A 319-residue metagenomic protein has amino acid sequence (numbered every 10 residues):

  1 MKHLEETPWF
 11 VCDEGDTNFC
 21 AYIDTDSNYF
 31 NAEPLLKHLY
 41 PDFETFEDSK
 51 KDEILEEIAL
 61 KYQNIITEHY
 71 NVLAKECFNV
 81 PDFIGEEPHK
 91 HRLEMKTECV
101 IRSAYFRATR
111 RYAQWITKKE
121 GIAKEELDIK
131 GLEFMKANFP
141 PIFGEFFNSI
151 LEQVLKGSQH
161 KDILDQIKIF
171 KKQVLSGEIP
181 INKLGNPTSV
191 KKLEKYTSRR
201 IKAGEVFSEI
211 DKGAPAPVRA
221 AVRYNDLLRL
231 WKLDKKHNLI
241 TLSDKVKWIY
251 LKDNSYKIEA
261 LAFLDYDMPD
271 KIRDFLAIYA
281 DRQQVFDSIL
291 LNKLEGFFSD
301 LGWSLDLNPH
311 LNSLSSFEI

Functional and structural regions predicted by a protein language model:
M1-I23, A32-I319: DNA-dependent DNA polymerase catalytic subunits
Y29: Catalytic core of nucleotidyl cyclases, primarily class III adenylyl/guanylyl cyclases
